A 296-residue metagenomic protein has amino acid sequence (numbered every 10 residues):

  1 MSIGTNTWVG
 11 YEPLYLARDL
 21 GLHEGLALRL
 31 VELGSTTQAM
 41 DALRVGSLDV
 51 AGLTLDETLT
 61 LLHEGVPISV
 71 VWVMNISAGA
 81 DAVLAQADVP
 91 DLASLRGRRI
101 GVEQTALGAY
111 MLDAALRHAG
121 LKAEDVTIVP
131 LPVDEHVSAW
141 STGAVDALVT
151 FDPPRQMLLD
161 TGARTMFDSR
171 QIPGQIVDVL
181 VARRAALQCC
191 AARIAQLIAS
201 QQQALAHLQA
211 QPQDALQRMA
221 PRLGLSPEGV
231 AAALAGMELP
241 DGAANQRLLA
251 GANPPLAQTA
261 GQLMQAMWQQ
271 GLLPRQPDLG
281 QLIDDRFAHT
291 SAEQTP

Functional and structural regions predicted by a protein language model:
M1-K122, I128-P130, D146-T150, G174: Short, glycine-/small- and polar/acidic-enriched structural segments that line small-molecule recognition paths
T7, E32, T36, I76 (+11 more regions): Solvent-exposed, acidic/flexible segments
L16, D41, V45, L59 (+11 more regions): Solvent-exposed, polar/charged alpha-helical surfaces in well-ordered, non-transmembrane soluble domains, broadly
A27, A106-V126, S200-G236, G280-I283 (+1 more regions): Ligand-binding clefts/hinges and TM-proximal coupling segments of bilobed small-molecule sensing domains
E57, V129, E135-G224: Pocket-lining segment of extracytoplasmic ligand-binding domains
D88-A93, R117, D125, V137 (+2 more regions): Proline/Glycine/Serine-rich low-complexity intrinsically disordered segments that serve as flexible stalks/linkers
C190-L272: Secondary-structure end/capping motifs
G261-P296: Conserved C-terminal helix/tail region of periplasmic/extracytoplasmic solute-binding proteins
